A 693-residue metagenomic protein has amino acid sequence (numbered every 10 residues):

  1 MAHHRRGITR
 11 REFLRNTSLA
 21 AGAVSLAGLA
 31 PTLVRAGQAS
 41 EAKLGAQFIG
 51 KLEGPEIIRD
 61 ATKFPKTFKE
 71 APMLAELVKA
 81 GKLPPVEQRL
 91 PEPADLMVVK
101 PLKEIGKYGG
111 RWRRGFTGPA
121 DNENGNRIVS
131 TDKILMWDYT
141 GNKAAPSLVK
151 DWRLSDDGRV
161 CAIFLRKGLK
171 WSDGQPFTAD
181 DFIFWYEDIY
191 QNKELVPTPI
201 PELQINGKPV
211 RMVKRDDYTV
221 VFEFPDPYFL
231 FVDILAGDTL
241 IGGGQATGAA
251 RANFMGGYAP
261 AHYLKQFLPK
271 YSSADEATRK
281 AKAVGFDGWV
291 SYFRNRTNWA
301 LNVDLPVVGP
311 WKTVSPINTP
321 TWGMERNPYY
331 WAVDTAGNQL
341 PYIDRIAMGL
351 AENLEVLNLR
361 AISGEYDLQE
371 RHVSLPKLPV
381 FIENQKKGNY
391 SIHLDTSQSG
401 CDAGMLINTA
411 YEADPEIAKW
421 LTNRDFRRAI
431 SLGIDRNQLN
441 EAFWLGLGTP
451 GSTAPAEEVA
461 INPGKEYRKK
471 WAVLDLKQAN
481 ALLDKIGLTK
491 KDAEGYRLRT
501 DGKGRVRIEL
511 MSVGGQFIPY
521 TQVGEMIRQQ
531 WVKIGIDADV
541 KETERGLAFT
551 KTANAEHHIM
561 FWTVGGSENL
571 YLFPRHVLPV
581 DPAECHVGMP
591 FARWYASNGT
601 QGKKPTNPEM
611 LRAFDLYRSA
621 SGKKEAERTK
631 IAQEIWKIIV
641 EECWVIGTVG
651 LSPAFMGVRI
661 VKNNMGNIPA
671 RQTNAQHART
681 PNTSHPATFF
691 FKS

Functional and structural regions predicted by a protein language model:
M1-E12, A20-A27, R35: N-terminal secretory signal peptides
A20, D95, F116, L305 (+9 more regions): Detector for C-terminal structural segments
E70, A75-A80, P84-D156, E187: N-terminal lobe/hinge region of extracytoplasmic solute-binding protein
K107-V129, L148, F231-T239, P415-K419 (+2 more regions): A structural "hinge/loop" feature
K143, K150-V196, M212-R215, V221-E223 (+3 more regions): Aromatic- and charge-enriched surface segment that lines or borders ligand/interaction sites
R166, R296-N302, Y329-F381, G524-Q529 (+2 more regions): Ligand-site clamp/hinge motif
W185, I189-P199, M212-V213, V314-E325 (+6 more regions): Extracellular/periplasmic solute-recognition and catalytic clefts
P201-V290: Surface-exposed binding/hinge segments that line and control ligand-binding clefts or catalytic entry sites
